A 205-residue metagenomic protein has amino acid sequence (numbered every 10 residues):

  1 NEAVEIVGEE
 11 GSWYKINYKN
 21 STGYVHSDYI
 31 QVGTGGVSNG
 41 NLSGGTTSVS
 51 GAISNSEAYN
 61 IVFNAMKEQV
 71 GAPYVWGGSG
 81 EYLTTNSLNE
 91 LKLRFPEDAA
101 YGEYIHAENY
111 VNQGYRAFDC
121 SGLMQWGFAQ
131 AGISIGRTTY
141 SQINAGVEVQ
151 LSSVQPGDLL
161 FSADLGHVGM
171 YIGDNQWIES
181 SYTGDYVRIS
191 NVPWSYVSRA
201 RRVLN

Functional and structural regions predicted by a protein language model:
N1-I30: SH3/SH3-like beta-barrel superfamily modules
E2, G157-D158: Structural motif
I6, F161-S162, E179: A generic structural signal for residues embedded in beta-strands
S12, P73-E81, I135-S141: Surface-exposed patches in mature extracellular/periplasmic domains of secreted proteins
Y18, S162, V203: Active-site beta-strand termini and strand-to-loop segments that position acidic
I30-E68, I133-S152, G166-H167, I172-N205: Aromatic- and glycine-rich peptidoglycan recognition patches
G40-S121, W126-A131, I178-S180: N-terminal capping segments
R116, S152-S153: Residue "hotspots" at secondary-structure boundaries inside conserved domains
